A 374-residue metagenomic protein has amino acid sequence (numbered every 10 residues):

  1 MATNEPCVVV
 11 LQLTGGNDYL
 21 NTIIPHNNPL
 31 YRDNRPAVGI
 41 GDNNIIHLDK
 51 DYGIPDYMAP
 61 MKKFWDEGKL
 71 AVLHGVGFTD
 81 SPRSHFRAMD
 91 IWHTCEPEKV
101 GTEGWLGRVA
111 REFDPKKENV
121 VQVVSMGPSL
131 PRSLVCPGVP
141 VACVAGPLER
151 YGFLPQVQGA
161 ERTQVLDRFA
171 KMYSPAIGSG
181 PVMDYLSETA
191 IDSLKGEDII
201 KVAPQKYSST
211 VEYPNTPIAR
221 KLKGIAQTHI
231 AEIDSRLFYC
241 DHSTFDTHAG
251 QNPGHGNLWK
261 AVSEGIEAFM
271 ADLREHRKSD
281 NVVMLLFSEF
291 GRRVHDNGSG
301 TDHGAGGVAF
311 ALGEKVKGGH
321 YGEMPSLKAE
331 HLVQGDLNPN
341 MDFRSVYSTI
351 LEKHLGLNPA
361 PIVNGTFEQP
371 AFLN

Functional and structural regions predicted by a protein language model:
M1-H276, H295, V308, L312-N374: Feature for exported/extracytoplasmic and membrane-associated proteins, marking the mature portion
I266, M270-G298, H303: Metal-dependent active-site segment of extracytoplasmic phospho-/sulfohydrolases and closely related
